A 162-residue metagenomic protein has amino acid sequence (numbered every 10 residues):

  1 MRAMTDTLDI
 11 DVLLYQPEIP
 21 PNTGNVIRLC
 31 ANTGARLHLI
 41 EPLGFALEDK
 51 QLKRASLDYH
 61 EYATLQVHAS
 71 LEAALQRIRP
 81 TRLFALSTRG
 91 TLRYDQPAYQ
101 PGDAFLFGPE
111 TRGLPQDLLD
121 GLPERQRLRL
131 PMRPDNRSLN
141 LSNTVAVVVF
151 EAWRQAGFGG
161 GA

Functional and structural regions predicted by a protein language model:
M1-A162: Post-transcriptional modification and biogenesis factors for structured RNAs of the translation apparatus
